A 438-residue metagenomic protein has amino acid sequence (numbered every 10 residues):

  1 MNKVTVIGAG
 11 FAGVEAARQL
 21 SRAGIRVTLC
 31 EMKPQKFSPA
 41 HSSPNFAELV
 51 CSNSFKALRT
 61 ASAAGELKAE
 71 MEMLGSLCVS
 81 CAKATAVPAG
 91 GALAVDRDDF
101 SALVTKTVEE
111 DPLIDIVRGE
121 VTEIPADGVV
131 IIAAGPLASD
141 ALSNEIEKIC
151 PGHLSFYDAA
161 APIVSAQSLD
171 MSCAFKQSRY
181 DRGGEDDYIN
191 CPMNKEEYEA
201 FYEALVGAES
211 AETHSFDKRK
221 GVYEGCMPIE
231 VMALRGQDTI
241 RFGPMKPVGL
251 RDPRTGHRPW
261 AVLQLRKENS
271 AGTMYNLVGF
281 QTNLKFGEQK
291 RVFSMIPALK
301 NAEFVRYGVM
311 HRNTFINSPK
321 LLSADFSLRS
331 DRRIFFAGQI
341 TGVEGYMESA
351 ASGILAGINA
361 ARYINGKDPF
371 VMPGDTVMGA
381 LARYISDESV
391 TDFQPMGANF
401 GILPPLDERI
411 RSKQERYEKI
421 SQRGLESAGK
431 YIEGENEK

Functional and structural regions predicted by a protein language model:
M1-A12: Beta1/beta-strand and adjacent pyrophosphate-binding region of the FAD-binding site in flavoprotein oxidoreductases
R18-S80, G374-I385: N-terminal FAD cofactor-binding segment of flavoenzymes
E48-L58, K83-D99: Dinucleotide-binding Rossmann-like beta1-alpha1 core, especially the glycine-rich loop that anchors the ADP
R97-I116: Helical element adjacent to the flavin cofactor pocket in flavoenzyme catalytic cores
E110-R266, A271, Y275-F286, K290-R291: Predominantly flavin-linked oxidoreductase catalytic cores and closely associated redox partners
L277-V343, A350-S352, F370-S386, P395-G397 (+1 more regions): A glycine-rich dinucleotide-binding beta-alpha-beta segment and adjacent secondary-structure elements that constitute
A350-F370: Internal hydrophobic alpha-helix adjacent to the cofactor/substrate pocket in enzyme cavities
M396-K438: C-terminal auxiliary extensions adjacent to catalytic cores
